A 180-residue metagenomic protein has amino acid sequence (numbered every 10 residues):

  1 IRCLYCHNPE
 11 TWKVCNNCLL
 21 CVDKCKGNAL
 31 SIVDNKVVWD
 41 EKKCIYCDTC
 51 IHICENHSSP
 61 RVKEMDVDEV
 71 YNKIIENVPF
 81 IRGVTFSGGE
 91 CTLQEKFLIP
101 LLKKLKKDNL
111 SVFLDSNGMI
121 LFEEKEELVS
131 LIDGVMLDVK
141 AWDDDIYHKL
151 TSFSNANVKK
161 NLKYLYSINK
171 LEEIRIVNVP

Functional and structural regions predicted by a protein language model:
R2-T11, I174-P180: Short, intrinsically disordered, charge-balanced linker/junction segments flanking boundaries in proteins
Y5-N16, L20-V38, D48-E64: Iron-sulfur cluster-binding cysteine motifs and their immediate structural context in ferredoxin-like electron-transfer
V38-K43, E90: Conserved acidic residues
E41-D48, I132, V139: Membrane-targeting and insertion segments and their boundary/processing signals
K43, K63-E69: FAD-binding FR-type
D68-P180: Conserved AdoMet/S-adenosylmethionine-binding subsite of the radical SAM
